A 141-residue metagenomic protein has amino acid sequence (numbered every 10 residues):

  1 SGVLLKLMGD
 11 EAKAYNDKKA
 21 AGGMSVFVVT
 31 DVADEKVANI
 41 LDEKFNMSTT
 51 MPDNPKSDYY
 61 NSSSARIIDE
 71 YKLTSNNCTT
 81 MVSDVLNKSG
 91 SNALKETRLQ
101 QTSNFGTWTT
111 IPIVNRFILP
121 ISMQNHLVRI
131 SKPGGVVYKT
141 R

Functional and structural regions predicted by a protein language model:
S1-N76, R98-Q100, N104-R141: Non-catalytic ligand/cofactor/substrate-binding and regulatory segments of enzyme domains
S83-S91: Sec-exported extracytoplasmic/periplasmic mature domains
S91-L99: Short, surface-exposed acidic
